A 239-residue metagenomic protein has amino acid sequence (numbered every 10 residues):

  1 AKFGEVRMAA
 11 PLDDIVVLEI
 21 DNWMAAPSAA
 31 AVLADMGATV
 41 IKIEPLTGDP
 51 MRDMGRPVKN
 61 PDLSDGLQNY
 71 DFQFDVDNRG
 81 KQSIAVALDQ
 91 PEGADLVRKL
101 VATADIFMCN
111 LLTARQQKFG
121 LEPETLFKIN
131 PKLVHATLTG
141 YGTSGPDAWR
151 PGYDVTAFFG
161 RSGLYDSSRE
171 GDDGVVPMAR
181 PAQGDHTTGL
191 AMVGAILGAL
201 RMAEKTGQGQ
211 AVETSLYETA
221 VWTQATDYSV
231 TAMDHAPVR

Functional and structural regions predicted by a protein language model:
A1-M51, V58, D62-D65, R98 (+3 more regions): Acyl-CoA thioester-binding alpha/beta core of soluble enzymes
A9, G48, P61-S64, S144 (+1 more regions): Acidic, glycine-rich segments within the central catalytic cores of soluble metabolic enzymes that bind/position
V17, L33, K81, M108 (+5 more regions): Structural scaffold positions in well-ordered secondary structure
L18-D21, L63-K128: A structured beta-alpha segment of the ubiquitous adenosine-cofactor-binding alpha/beta core
N22-W23, D89, P181-D185: Alpha-helix N-cap/helix-initiation motif
I41-I43, I84, M108, V134-A136 (+1 more regions): Hydrophobic/aromatic beta-strand patches that form the interior of the parallel beta-sheet core in alpha/beta enzyme
D53, K99, A195-A199: Alpha-helical scaffold segments in soluble metabolic enzymes
Q90, T103, C109-E170: N-terminal Rossmann-like NAD(P) cofactor-binding subdomain of oxidoreductases, focused on the glycine-rich
